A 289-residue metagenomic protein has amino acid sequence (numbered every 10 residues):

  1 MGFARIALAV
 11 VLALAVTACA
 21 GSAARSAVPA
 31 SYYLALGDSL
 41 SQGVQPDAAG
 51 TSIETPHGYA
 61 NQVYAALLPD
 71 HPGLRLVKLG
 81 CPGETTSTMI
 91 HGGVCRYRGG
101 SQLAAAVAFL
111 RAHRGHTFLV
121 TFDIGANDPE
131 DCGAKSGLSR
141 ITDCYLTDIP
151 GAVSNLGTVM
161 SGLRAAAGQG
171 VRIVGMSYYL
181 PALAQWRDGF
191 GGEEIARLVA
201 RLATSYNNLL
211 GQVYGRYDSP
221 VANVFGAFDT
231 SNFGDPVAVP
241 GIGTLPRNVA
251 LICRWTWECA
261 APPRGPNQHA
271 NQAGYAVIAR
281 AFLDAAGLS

Functional and structural regions predicted by a protein language model:
G2-S26: Secretory targeting and sorting signals
S26-G83: Serine-esterase "nucleophile elbow" of acetyl-processing enzymes
G43, T85-T88, P129-D131: Short active-site-adjacent helix-start/loop capping segments
V44-H57, T88-R98, R140-L146: Acidic/histidine-rich helix-loop elements that form or flank divalent-metal/phosphate-binding sites at the catalytic
L79-S87, A227-T230: Acidic helix-start/capping segments at beta-turn-to-alpha-helix junctions
Y97-Q268, Q272, L283-G287: Alpha-helical cap/lid subdomain in secreted, periplasmic, or secretory-pathway luminal O-acyl-processing enzymes
I278-F282: Hydrophobic "lid"/C-terminal helical patch of Rossmann-like NAD(P)-dependent dehydrogenase/epimerase domains
